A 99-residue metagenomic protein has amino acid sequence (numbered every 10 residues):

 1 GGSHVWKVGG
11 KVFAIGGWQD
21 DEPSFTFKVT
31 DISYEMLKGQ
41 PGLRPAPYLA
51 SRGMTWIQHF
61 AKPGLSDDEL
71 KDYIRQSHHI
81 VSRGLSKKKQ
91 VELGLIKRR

Functional and structural regions predicted by a protein language model:
G1-R99: Charge-dense, helix-prone N-terminal extensions
